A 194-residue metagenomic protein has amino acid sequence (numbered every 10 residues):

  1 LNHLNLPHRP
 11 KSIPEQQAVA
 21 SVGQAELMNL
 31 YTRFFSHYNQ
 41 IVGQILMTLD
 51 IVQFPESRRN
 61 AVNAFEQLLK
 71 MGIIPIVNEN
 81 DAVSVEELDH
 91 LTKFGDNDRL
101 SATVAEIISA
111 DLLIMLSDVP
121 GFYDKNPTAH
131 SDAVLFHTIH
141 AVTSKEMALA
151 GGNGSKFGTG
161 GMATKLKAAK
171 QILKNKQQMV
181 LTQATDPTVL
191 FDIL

Functional and structural regions predicted by a protein language model:
L1-L194: C-terminal catalytic "cap/lid" subdomain
